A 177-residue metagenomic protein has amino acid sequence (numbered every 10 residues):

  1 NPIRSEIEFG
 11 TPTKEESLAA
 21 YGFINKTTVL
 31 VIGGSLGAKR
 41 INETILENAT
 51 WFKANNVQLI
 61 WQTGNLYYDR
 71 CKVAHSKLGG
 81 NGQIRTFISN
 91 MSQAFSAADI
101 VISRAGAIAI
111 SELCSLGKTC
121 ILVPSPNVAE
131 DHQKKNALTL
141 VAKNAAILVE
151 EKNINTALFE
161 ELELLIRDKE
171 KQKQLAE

Functional and structural regions predicted by a protein language model:
N1, V123-P126, V149-K152: Short beta->alpha connector loops at strand-helix junctions that form conserved, small/polar/Pro-enriched
N1-G10: Donor nucleotide-sugar binding/catalytic pocket of nucleotide-sugar-dependent glycosyltransferases
E6, L36-A38, N127-E130: Short, small-residue-enriched loops and turns at beta-alpha junctions that line or gate enzyme active sites
F9-T13, I147, K152-E177: Conserved donor-nucleotide binding/catalytic region of nucleotide-linked donor-dependent transferases
P12-V101, Q133-A137, A142, V149-F159: Donor-nucleotide binding loops and adjacent catalytic segments primarily of GT-B fold Leloir glycosyltransferases
N90, I108-E112, L116, N136: Conserved sugar-transfer catalytic core signal across GT-A, GT-B, and GT-C glycosyltransferases
S96-S111, K118-T119: Acidic donor-binding loop of glycosyltransferase active sites
S103, T119-E130: Short hydrophobic beta-strand element within catalytic cores of glycosyltransferases and related nucleotide-activated
